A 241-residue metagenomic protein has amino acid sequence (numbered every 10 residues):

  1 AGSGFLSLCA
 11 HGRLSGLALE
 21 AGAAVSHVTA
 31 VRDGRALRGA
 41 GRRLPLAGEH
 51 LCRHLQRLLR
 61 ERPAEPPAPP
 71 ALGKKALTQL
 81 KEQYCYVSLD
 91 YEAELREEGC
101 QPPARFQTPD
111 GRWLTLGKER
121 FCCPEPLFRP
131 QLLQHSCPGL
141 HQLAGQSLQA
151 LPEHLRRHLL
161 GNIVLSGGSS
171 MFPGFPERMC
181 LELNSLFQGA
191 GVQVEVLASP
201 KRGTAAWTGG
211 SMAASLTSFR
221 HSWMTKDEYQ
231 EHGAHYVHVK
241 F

Functional and structural regions predicted by a protein language model:
A1-F241: C-terminal region/appendage detector
